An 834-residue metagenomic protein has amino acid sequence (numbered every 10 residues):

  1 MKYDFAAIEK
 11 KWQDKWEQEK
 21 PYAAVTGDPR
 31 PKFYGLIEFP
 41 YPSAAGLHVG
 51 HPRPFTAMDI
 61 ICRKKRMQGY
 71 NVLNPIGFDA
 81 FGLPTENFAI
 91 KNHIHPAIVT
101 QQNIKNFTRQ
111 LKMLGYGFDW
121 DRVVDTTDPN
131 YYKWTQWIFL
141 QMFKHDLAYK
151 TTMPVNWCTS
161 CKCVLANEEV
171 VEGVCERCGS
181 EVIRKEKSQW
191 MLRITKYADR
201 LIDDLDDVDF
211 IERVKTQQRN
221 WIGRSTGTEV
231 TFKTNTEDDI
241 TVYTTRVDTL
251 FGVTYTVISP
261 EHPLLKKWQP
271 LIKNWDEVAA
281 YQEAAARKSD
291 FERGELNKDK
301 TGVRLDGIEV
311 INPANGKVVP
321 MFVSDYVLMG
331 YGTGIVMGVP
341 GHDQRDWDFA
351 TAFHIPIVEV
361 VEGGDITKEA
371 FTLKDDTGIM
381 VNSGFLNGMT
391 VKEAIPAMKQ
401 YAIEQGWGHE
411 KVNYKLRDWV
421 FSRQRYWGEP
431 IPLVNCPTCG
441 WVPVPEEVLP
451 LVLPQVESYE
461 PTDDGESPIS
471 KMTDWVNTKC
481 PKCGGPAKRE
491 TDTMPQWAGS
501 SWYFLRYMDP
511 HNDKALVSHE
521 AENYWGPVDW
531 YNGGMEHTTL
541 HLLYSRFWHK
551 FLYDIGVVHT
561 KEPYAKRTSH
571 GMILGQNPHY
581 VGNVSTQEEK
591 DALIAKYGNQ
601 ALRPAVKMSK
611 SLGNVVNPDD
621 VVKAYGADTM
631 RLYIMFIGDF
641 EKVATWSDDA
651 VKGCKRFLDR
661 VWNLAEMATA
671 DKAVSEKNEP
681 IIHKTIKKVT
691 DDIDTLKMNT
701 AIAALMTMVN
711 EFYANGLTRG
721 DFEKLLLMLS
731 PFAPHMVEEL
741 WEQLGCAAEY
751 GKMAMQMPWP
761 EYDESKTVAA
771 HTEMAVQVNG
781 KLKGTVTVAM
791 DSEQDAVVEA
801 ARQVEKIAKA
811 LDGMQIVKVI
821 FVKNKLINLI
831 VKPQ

Functional and structural regions predicted by a protein language model:
M1-K32, S259-H262, L271-D276, I355-T372 (+9 more regions): Basic, alpha-helical terminal appendages of large translation-related enzymes
M1-L36, R66-P75, V99-N106, A279-V323 (+1 more regions): Conserved oxyanion/phosphate-binding beta-strand-loop segments in alpha/beta enzyme cores
K2, K11, Q18-E19, K91-D248 (+10 more regions): Residue patterns forming the tRNA-binding/recognition surfaces of aminoacyl-tRNA synthetases and related DALR
Y3, R224-E229, E237, E362 (+9 more regions): Long, charged, mostly alpha-helical binding arms that flank functional sites
Y3-Q13, V49, T135-E362, P468 (+4 more regions): NTP-handling and nucleic-acid-processing catalytic cores
A24-I94, T100, V123-I138, T244-T245 (+2 more regions): N-terminal catalytic cores of NTP/NDP-binding nucleotidyl/phosphoryl-transfer enzymes
D79, K144-H145, Y149-N156, E410-C439 (+6 more regions): Helix-rich, typically C-terminal accessory recognition domains appended to large enzymatic cores
V214-T241, K288-K317, M321, W419 (+8 more regions): Flexible, glycine/threonine-enriched loop-and-boundary segments that flank and lead into catalytic domains of large
